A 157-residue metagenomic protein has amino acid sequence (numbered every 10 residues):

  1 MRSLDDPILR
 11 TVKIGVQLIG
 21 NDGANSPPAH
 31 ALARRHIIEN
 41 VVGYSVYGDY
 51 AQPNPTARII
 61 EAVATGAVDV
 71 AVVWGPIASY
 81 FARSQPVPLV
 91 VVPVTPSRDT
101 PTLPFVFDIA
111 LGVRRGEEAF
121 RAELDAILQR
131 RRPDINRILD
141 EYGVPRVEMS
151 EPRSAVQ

Functional and structural regions predicted by a protein language model:
M1-Q157: Proline/Glycine/Serine-rich low-complexity intrinsically disordered segments that serve as flexible stalks/linkers
